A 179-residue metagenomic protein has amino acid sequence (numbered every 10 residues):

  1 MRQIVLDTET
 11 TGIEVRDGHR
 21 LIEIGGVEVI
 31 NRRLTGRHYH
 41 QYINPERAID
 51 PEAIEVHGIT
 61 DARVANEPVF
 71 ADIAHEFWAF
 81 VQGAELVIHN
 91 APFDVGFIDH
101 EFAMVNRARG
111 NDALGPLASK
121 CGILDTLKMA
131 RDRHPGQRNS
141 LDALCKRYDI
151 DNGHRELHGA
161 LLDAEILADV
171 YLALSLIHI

Functional and structural regions predicted by a protein language model:
M1-K120, R131-H134, A143-L157: Conserved non-catalytic scaffold segment of RNase H-like nuclease domains
G96, N139, E165: Active-site phosphate/pyrophosphate-handling residues
F102, C145, A168-S175: Amphipathic alpha-helical interface segments used for dimerization/assembly
I123: Conserved AMP-binding loop of ANL adenylate-forming enzymes
G159-Y171: Acidic, divalent-metal-coordinating active-site segment for phosphoryl/phosphodiester hydrolysis, typified by short
I177-I179: Conserved small/polar residues in nucleotide/adenosyl-binding loops
